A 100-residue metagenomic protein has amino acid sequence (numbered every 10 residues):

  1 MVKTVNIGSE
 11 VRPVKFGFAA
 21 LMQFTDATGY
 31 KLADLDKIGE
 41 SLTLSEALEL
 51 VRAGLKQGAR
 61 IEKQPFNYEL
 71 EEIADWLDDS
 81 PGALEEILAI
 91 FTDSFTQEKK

Functional and structural regions predicted by a protein language model:
M1-N6, G29-S45, E62-K100: Charged interaction scaffolds used for protein-protein
I7-V11: Glycine-centered positions within short beta-strands or beta-hairpins
V14-G29, A33: Short terminal alpha-helical segments
F16-A19, S45-E49: Generic recognition of short, well-ordered alpha-helical interface segments
E46-Q57, A89: Short, hydrophobic/amphipathic alpha-helical patches that form generic packing surfaces within helical domains
